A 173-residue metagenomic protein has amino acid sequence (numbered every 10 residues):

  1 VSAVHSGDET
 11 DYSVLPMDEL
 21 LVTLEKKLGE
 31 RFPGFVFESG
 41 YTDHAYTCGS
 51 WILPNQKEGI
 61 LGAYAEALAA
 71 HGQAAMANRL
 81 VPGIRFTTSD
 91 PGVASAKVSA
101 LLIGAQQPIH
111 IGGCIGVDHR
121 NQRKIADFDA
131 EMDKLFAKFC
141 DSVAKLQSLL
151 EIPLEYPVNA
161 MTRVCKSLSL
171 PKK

Functional and structural regions predicted by a protein language model:
V1-T23, K27: Feature for intrinsically disordered/low-complexity regulatory segments and propeptides
T23, L28-K173: Intrinsic disorder/low-complexity polar-acidic segments
